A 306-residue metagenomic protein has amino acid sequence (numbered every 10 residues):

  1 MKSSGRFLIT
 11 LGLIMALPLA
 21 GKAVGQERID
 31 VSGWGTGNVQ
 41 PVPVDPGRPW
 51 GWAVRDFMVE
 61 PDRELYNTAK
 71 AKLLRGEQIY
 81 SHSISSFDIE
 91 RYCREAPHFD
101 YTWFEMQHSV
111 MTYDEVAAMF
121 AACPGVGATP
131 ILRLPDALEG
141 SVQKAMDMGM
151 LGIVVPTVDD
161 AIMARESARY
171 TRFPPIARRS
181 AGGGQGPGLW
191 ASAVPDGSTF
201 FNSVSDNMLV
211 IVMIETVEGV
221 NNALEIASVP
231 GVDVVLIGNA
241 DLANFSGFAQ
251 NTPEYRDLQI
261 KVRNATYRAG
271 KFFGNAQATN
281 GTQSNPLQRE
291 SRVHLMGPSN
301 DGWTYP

Functional and structural regions predicted by a protein language model:
M1-I9: Bacterial N-terminal signal peptides that target proteins for export
S4, P18-A20: Absolute N-terminal positional cue centered near the fourth residue
T10-P18: Bacterial N-terminal signal peptides
G21-G25: Boundary at the C-terminal end of the N-terminal hydrophobic targeting segment
Q26-P306: Expand to "…catalyze enediolate/carbanion chemistry for C-C bond making/breaking, isomerization, decarboxylation
